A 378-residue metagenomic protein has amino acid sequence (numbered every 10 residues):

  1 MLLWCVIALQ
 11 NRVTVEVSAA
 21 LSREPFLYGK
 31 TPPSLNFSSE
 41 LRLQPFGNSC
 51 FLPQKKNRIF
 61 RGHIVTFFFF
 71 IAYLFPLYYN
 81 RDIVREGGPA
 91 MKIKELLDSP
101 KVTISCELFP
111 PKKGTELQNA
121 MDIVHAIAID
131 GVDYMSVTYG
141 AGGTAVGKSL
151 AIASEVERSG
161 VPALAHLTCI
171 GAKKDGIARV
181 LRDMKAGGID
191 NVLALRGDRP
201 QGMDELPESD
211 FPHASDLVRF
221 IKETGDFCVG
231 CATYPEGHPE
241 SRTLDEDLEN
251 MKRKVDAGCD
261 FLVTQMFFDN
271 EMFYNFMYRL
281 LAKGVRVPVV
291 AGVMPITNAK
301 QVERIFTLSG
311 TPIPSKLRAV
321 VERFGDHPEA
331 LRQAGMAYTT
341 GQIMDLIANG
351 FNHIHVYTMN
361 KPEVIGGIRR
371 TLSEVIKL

Functional and structural regions predicted by a protein language model:
N11, K30-T31, N36-F37, N48-F51 (+2 more regions): Polybasic, lysine-rich low-complexity intrinsically disordered segments
K55-A90: Short, Lys/Arg-enriched N-terminal segments with co-localized hydrophobic residues within the first ~10-30 amino acids
G88-C106, K113, L378: N-terminal amphipathic alpha-helix/helix-capping segment at the start of soluble metabolic enzymes
I93, L117, G143-S154, K173-R179 (+4 more regions): Active-site-adjacent beta->alpha loops and helix N-cap segments on the catalytic face of soluble alpha/beta enzymes
S105-N119, L164-D175, G230-E246, F324-A337: Active-site mouth loops of central-metabolism enzymes
E107, M135, M184, K254 (+3 more regions): Conserved, mostly hydrophobic/aromatic
L108-P111, T138-G142, H166-A172, G197-R199 (+4 more regions): Active-site beta-loop-alpha junctions enriched in small/polar residues
E208-Y234, G284-M336, G341, T371-L378: Active-site pocket-lining/capping segments in soluble small-molecule metabolic enzymes
